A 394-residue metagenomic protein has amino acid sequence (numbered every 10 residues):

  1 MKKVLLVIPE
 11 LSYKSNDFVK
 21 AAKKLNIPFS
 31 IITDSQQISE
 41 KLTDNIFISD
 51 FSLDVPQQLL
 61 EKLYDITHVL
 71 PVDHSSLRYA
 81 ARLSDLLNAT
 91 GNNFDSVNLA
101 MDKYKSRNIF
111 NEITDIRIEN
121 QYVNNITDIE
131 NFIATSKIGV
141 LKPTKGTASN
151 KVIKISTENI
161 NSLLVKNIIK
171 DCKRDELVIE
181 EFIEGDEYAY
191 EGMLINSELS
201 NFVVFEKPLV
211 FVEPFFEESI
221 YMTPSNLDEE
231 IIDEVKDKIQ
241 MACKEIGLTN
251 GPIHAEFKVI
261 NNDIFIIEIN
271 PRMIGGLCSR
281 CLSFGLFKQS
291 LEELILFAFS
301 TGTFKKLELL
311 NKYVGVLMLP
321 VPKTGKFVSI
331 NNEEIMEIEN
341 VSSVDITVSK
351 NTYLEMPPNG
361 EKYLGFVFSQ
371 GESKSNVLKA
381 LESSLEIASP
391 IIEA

Functional and structural regions predicted by a protein language model:
M1-S96, T127, F304, V348-Y353 (+2 more regions): ATP-binding N-terminal substructure of ATP-dependent carboxylate-amine bond-forming enzymes
N16-K20, R107, I129-E130, V165 (+1 more regions): Short amphipathic alpha-helical segments and helix-helix/interface helices
S39-E40, P143-G146, P214-F216, G275 (+1 more regions): Short, flexible turn/loop "capping" segments at secondary-structure junctions
M101-V178, E184, I195-N196, S225-M241 (+1 more regions): Active-site nucleotide/adenylate-binding loops and adjacent lid/helix of ATP-dependent enzymes
E112, I129, L296-A394: Peripheral (often C-terminal) accessory segments that flank ATP-dependent C-N-forming ligase machineries
I168-E176, E181-P224, D233-H254, K258-I266 (+2 more regions): Phosphate-binding core of ATP-grasp and ATP-grasp-like enzymes
R272-L294: ATP-dependent carboxylate-activation loops
